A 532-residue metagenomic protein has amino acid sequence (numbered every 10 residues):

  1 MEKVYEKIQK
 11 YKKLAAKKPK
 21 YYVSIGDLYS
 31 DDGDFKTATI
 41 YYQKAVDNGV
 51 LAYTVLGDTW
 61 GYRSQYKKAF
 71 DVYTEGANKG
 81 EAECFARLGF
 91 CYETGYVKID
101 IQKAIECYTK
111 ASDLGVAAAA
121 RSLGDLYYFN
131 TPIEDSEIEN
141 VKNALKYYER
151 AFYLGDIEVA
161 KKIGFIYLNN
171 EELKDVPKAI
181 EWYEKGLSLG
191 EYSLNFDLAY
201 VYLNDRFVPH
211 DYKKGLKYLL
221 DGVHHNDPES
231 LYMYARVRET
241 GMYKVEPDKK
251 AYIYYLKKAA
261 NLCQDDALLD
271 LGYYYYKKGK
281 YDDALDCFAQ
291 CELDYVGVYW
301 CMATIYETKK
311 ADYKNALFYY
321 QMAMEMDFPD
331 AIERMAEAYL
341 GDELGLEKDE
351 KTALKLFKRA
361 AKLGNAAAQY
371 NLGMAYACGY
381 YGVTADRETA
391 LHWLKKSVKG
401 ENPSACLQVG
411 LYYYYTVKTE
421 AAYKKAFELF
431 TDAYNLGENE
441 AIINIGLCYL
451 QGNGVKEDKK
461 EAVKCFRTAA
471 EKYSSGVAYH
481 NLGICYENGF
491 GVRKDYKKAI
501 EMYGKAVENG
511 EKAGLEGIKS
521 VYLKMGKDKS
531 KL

Functional and structural regions predicted by a protein language model:
E2, A513-L532: Terminal, low-structured helical/coil segments at or just beyond the last alpha-helical repeat
K17-K18, N48-V50, K79-E81, T94-G95 (+22 more regions): Short helix-capping/linker turns of helical repeat alpha-solenoids
S24-D31, Y53-Y62, R87-T94, S122-T131 (+11 more regions): Hydrophobic face of amphipathic alpha-helices that form TPR/SEL1-like repeat modules and related alpha-solenoid
G33, S64, Y96-I99, E139 (+14 more regions): Residue-level detector of the short coil/turn that links helix A to helix B within each tetratricopeptide repeat
Y148, A323, D495-K512, K519-L523: TPR/TPR-like (Sel1-like) alpha-helical repeat modules
